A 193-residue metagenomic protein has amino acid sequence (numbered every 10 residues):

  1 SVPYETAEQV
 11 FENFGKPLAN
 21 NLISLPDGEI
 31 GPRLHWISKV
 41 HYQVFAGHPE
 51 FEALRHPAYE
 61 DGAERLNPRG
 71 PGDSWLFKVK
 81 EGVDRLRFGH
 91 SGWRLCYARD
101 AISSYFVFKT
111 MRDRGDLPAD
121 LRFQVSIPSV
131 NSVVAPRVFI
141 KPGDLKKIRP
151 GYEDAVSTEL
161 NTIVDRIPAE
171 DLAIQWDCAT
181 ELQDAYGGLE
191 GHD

Functional and structural regions predicted by a protein language model:
S1-L172, W176, Q183-G188: Alpha/beta catalytic barrel-like cores
